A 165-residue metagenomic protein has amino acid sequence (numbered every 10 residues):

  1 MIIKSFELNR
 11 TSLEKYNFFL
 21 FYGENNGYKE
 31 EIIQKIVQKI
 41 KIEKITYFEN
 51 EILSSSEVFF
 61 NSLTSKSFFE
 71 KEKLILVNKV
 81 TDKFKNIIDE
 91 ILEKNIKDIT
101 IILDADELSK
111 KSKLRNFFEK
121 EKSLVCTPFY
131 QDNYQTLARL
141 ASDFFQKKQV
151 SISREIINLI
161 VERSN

Functional and structural regions predicted by a protein language model:
M1-N165: Conserved beta/loop motifs at nucleotide-recognition and modification sites
